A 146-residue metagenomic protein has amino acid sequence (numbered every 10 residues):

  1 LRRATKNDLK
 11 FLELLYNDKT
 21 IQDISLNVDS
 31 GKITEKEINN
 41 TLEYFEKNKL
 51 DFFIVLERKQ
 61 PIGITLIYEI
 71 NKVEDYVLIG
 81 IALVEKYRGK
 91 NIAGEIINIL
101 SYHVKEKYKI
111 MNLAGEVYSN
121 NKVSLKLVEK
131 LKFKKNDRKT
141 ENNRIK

Functional and structural regions predicted by a protein language model:
L1-L9, L14-D18, V55-K146: Acyl-donor (CoA/ACP) binding surface of acyl/acetyltransferases
R3-N39: A short, well-structured alpha-helix characteristic of acyl/acetyltransferase catalytic modules
S30-E35, E43-F45, L83-V84: Juxtamembrane/interface motifs at transmembrane-helix termini
K36, N40, E95-N98: Short, contiguous clusters of charged residues that form electrostatic/catalytic patches at enzyme active sites, used
L42-I54, G63: A short helix-loop-beta-strand connector motif used in the catalytic cores of GNAT acetyltransferases and, in some
